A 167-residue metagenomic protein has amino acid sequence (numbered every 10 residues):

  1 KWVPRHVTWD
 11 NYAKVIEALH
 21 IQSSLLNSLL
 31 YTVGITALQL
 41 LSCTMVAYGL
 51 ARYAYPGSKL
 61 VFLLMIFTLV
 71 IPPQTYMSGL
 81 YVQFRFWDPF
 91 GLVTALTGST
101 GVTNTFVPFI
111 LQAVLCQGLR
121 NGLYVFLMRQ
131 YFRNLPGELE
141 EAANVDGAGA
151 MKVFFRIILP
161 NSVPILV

Functional and structural regions predicted by a protein language model:
K1-V167: A structural signal for multi-pass alpha-helical bundles of membrane permease subunits that mediate small-molecule
